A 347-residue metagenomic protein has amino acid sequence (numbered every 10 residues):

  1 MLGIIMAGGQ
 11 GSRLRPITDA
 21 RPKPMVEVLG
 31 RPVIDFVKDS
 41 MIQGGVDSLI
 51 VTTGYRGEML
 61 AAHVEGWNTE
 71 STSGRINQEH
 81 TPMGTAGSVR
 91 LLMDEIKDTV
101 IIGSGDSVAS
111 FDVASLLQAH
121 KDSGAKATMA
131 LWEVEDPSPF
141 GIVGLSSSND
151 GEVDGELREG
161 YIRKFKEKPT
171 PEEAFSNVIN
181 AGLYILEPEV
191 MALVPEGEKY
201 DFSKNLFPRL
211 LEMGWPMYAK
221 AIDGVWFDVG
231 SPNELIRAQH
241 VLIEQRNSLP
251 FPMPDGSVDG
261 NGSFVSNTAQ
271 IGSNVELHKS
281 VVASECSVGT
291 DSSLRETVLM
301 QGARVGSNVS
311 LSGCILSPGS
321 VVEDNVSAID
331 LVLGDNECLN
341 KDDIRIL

Functional and structural regions predicted by a protein language model:
L2-I5, R13, E27-S115, D122 (+3 more regions): Conserved N-terminal catalytic core of the sugar/cofactor nucleotidyltransferase
P16-D19: Conserved catalytic-core motifs of eukaryotic protein kinase domains, centered on the activation segment
M25, I142-L145, F207, A219: A structural signal for short hydrophobic beta-strand segments in well-ordered beta-sheet cores
I50-T53, L131, I315: Short internal beta-strands
V100-I101, V108, A114-K121, V134-P137 (+1 more regions): Catalytic-core segments of class I nucleotidyltransferases/pyrophosphorylases that form NMP-activated intermediates
S123-E133, G141: A short, conserved acidic/glycine-rich loop-to-beta-strand motif that forms the donor nucleotide-sugar/metal
V143-S147, V229, L333: Short beta-strand-to-turn element immediately C-terminal to the catalytic PLP-Schiff-base lysine in fold type I
S257-L347: Structural signal for interior beta-strand "rungs" in well-ordered beta-sheet cores of soluble enzyme domains
